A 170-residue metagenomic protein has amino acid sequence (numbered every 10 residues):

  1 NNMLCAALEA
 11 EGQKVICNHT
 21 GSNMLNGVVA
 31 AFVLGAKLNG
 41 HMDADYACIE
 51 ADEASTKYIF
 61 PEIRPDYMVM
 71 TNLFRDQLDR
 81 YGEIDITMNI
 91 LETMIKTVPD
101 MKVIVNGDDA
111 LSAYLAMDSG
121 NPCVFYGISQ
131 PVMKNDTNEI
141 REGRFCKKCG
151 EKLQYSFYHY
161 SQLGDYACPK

Functional and structural regions predicted by a protein language model:
N1-G127, N135-K148: Phosphate-binding loop of NTP-binding sites
I128-K170: Cys/His-rich short segments
